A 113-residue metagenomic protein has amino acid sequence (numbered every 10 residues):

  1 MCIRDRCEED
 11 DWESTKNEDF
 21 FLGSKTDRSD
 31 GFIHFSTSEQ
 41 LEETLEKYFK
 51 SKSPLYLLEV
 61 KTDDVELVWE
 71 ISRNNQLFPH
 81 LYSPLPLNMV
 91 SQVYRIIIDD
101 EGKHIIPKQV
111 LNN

Functional and structural regions predicted by a protein language model:
M1-D5: Conserved small/polar residues in nucleotide/adenosyl-binding loops
C7, S36-T37, V60: A conserved hydrophobic position in a structured secondary element of the catalytic/binding core that shapes
C7-K25: Short aromatic-glycine-(Arg/Gly/Cys) micro-motifs in beta-strand/loop hairpins
S24-D30, S51-K52: Short glycine-enriched loop/turn motifs at secondary-structure junctions
S29-K47: Extended catalytic/binding region for NAD+/ADP-ribose chemistry, centered on the ART fold
H34, L57, P79-S83: Active-site scaffold segments
Y48, S53-N75: Short, structured protein-protein interaction patches enriched in aromatics and acidic/basic residues, typified by
L67, I71-N113: Helix-rich interaction surfaces within compact, conserved domain-sized segments that mediate assembly or partner
